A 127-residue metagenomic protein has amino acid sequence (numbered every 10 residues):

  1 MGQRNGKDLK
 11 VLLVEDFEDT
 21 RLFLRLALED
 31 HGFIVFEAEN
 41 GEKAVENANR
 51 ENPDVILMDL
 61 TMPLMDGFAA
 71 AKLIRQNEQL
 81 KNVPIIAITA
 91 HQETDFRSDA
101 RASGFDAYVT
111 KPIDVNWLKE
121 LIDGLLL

Functional and structural regions predicted by a protein language model:
E15: Conserved acidic carboxylate
L22-D30: Charged docking surfaces used in two-component/phosphorelay signaling
G32-E39, N47: Short hydrophobic/Thr-rich beta-strand motif most characteristic of the beta2 strand and flanking loop of CheY-like
E51-L57: Active-site beta3 strand of CheY-like receiver
M62: Receiver (REC) domain active-site loop signature in two-component systems and cognate sites in sensor histidine kinases
I113-I122: C-terminal output helix
